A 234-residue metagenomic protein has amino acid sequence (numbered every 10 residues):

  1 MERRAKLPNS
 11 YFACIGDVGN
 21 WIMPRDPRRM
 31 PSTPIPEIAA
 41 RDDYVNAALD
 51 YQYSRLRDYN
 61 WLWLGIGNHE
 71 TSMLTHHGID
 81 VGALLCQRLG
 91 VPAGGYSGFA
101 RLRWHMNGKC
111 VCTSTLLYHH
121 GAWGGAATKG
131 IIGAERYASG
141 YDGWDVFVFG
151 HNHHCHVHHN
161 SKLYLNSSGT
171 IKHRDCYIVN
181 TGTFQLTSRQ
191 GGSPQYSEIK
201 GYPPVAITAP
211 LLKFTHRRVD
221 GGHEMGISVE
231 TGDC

Functional and structural regions predicted by a protein language model:
M1-G95: Core catalytic region of metal-dependent phosphoesterases/phosphodiesterases, especially metallo-beta-lactamase-like
R4-P8, L56-D58, C110, S139-G143 (+1 more regions): Flexible, charged surface loops at secondary-structure boundaries
C14, T115-L116, A122-R218, M225: Conserved beta-sheet core of the metallophosphoesterase superfamily
I66, W104, Y118-A122: Short, structured patches in soluble enzyme cores that scaffold and shape functional sites
R101-L117, H173-C176: Beta-strand-turn-beta hairpins that frame and shape the catalytic cleft of phosphate-ester-processing enzymes
M106-N107, H216-D220: Short loop/turn segments immediately following beta-strands, especially the blade-tip and inter-blade linker loops
